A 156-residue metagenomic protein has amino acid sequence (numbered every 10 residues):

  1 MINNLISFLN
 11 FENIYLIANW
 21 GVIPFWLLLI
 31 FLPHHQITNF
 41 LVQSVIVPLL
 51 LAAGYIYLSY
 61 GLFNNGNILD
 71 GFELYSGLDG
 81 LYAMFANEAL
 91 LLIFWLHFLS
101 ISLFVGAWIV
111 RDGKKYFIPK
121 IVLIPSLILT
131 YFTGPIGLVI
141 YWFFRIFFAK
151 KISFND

Functional and structural regions predicted by a protein language model:
I2-I23: Hydrophobic transmembrane alpha-helical segments in integral membrane proteins
I6-L9, D79-I93: Short aromatic-rich membrane-water interface segments that cap or initiate transmembrane helices in multi-pass membrane
I14-I17, I93-S100, I128: Hydrophobic alpha-helical transmembrane segments of multi-pass membrane proteins
I17-I37: N-terminal signal-anchor/start-transfer transmembrane helix
Q36-Y57: Loop-to-helix transition at the N-terminal end of transmembrane alpha-helices
Y55-G66, I140: C-terminal TM-helix exit segments that contain a strictly Trp-centered aromatic cap at the helix terminus
L62-M84, S100-L103: Membrane-helix interface/capping segments
L123-F147: Hydrophobic, aromatic-rich membrane-embedded alpha-helical segments
